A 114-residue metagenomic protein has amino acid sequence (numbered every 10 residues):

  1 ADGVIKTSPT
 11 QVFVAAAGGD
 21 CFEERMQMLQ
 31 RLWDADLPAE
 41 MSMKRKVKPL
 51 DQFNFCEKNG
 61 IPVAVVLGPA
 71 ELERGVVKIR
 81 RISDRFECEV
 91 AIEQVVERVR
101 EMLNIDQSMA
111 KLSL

Functional and structural regions predicted by a protein language model:
A1-L114: TRNA-recognition modules of translation machinery and tRNA-sensing kinases, especially anticodon-binding
